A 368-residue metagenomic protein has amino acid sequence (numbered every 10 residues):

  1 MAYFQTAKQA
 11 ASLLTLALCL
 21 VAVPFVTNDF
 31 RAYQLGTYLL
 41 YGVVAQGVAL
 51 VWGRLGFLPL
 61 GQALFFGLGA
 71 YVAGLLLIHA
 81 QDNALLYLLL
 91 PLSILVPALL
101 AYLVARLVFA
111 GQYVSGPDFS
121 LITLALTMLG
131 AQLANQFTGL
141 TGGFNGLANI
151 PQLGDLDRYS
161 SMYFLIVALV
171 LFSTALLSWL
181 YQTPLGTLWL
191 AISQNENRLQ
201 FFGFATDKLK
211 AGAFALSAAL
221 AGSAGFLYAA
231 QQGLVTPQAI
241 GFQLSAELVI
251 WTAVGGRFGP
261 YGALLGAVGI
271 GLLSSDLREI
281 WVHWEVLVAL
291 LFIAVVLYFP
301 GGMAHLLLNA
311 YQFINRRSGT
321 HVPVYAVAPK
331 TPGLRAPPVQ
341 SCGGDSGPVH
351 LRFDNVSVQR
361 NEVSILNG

Functional and structural regions predicted by a protein language model:
M1-T331: Transmembrane alpha-helices and adjacent helix-loop boundaries
W251-T252, D354-V356: Low-complexity, intrinsically disordered/propeptide-like segments
T331-D345: Short, flexible cytosolic linker that couples an ABC transmembrane/permease module to its adjacent nucleotide-binding
S346-H350: A short, charged/proline- and glycine-enriched loop that marks the coil->beta-strand transition at the N-terminal
L351-F353, L366-G368: Conserved structural motif at the start of ABC-family nucleotide-binding domains
F353, R360-N361: Conserved A-loop
